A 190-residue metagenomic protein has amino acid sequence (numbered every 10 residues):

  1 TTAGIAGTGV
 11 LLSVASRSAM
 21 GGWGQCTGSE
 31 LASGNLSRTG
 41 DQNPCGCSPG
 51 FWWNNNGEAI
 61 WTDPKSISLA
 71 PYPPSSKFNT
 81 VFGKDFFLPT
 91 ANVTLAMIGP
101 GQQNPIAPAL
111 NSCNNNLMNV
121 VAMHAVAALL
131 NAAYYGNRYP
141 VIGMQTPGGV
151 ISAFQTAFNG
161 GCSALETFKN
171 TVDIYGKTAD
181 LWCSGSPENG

Functional and structural regions predicted by a protein language model:
T1-A19: N-terminal export signals
I5-G7, G21-G190: Soluble extracellular-acting proteins and domains
